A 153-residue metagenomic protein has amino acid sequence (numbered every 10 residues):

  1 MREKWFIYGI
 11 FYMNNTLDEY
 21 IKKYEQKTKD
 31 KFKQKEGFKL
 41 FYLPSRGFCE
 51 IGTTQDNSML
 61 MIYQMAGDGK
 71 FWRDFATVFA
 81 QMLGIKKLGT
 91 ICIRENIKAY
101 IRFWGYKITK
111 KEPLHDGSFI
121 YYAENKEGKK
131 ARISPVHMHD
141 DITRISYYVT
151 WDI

Functional and structural regions predicted by a protein language model:
M1-D30, V149: Short amphipathic alpha-helix that is part of the acyltransferase structural core
W5, D30-K31, K39-F41, G105-P113 (+1 more regions): Short secondary-structure junctions
E25-N57, P135-D140: A conserved beta-strand-loop-helix scaffold within acyl/acetyltransferase catalytic domains
P44, T54, A123-K126, W151-D152: Active-site beta-strand termini and strand-to-loop segments that position acidic
R46, S118-I120, R144-Y148: Short hydrophobic/aromatic beta-strand or adjacent loop that forms the aromatic wall/cage of a ligand/substrate-binding
Q55-G105, E112-G117: Acyl-donor binding region in acyl/amide transferases
K107-D140: Conserved catalytic-core motifs of GNAT/GCN5-like acyltransferases
P135-V136, I145-W151: Intrinsically disordered, low-complexity, charge-dense segments enriched in Lys/Arg and Glu/Asp interspersed
